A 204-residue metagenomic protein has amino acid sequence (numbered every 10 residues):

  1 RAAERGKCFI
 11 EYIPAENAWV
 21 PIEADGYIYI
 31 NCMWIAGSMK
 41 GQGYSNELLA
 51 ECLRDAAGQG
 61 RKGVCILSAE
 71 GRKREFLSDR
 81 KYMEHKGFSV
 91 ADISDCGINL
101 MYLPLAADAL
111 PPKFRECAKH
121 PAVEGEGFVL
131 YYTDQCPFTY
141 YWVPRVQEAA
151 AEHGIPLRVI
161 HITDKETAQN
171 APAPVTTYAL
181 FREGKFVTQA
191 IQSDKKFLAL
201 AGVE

Functional and structural regions predicted by a protein language model:
R1-E11, L180-E183: Conserved beta-hairpin
R5-E16, Y29, W34: Conserved beta-strand in the GNAT
I35, G41-A57: Conserved acetyl-CoA-binding loop-helix of GNAT-fold acetyltransferases
A56-E75: Conserved GNAT acetyl-CoA-binding A-motif
L67, E84-M101, V187-A190: Conserved catalytic-core motifs of GNAT/GCN5-like acyltransferases
D95-H120: C-terminal "cap" of GNAT-fold acetyltransferases
C117-E152: Local sequence-structure signature of Cys/Sec-based thiol-disulfide redox active-site neighborhoods
E183-E204: Non-catalytic, surface beta->alpha helical segment in thiol-disulfide oxidoreductase systems
